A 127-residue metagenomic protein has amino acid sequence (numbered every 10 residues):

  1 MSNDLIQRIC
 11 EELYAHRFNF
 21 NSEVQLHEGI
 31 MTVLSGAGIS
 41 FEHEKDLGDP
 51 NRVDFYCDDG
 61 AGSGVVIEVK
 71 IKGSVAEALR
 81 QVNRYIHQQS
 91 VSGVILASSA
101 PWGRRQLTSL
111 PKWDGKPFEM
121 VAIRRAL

Functional and structural regions predicted by a protein language model:
M1, G60-G62, P117-L127: Non-catalytic C-terminal interaction segments of nucleic acid-processing enzymes
M1-G48, D58: Acidic-basic catalytic patches of nuclease active cores, encompassing PD-(D/E)XK and other metal-cofactor nuclease
G29, R80-Q81: Well-ordered alpha-helical segments embedded in enzymatic catalytic cores
S35-I39, A61-G64, H87-G93, K116: Short glycine/proline-enriched coil/turn segments at helix->beta-strand junctions
K45, V69, S98: A cross-domain feature marking catalytic cores of carbohydrate-active enzymes and several ubiquitous metabolic/repair
N51-V53: Change "...and in nucleic-acid phosphodiester-cleaving endonucleases..." to "...and in nucleic-acid processing enzymes
F55-G73, Y85: Conserved catalytic cores of phosphodiester-cleaving nucleases, focusing on short active-site segments
G73-L79, I86-F118, A122-R125: Nucleic-acid nuclease catalytic cores
